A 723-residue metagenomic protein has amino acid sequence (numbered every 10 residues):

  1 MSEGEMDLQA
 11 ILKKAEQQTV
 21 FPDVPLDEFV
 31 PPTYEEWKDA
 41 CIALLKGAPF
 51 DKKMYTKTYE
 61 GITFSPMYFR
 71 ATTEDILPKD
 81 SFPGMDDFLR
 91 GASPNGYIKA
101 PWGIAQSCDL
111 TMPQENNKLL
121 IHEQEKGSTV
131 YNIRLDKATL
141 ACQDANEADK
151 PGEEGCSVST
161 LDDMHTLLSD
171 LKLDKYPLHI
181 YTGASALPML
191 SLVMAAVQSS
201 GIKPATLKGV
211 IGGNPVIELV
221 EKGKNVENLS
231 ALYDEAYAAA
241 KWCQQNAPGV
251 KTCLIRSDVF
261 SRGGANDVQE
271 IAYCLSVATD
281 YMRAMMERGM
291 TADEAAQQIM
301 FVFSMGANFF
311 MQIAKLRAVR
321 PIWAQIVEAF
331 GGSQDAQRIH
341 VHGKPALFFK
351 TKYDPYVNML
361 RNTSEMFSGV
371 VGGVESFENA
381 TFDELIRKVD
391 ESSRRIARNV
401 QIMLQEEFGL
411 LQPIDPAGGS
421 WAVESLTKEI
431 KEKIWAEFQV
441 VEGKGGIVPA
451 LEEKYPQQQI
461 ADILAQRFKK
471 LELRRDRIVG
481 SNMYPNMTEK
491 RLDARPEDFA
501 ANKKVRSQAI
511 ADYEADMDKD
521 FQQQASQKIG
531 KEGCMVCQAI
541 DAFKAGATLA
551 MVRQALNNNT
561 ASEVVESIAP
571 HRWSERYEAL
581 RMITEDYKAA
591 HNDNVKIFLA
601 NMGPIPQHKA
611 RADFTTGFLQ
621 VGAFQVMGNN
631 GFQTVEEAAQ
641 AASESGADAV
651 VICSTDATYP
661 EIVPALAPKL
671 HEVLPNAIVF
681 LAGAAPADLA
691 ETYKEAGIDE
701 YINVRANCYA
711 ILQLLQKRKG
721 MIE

Functional and structural regions predicted by a protein language model:
S2-N308, F330-G332, Q337-H342, V370 (+12 more regions): Catalytic alpha/beta active-site cores
D51-Y55, P204-A205, V250-T252, E287-Q297 (+6 more regions): Flexible, glycine/charged-enriched surface loops at secondary-structure junctions
Y55-T63, K137, I211-V216, L254-R262 (+11 more regions): A glycine-rich phosphate-binding loop feature that marks nucleotide/adenosyl-phosphate handling sites
S159, Y181-S185, E227-K241, D354-L360 (+4 more regions): Phosphate/diphosphate-binding loops
A239-A240, Q244-A284, L360-F438: Mobile "lid/hinge" segments at catalytic clefts and subdomain interfaces of large enzymes
A265-I271, G306-A318, A346-M359, R387-A397 (+6 more regions): Short glycine/threonine-rich loop-to-helix capping motif typified by GTGT followed within a few residues by an Asp-Pro
L275-A278, V302-A397: Glycine-rich anion/phosphate-binding loop at the beta-strand->alpha-helix junction
A450-E723: C-terminal amphipathic alpha-helical interaction region
